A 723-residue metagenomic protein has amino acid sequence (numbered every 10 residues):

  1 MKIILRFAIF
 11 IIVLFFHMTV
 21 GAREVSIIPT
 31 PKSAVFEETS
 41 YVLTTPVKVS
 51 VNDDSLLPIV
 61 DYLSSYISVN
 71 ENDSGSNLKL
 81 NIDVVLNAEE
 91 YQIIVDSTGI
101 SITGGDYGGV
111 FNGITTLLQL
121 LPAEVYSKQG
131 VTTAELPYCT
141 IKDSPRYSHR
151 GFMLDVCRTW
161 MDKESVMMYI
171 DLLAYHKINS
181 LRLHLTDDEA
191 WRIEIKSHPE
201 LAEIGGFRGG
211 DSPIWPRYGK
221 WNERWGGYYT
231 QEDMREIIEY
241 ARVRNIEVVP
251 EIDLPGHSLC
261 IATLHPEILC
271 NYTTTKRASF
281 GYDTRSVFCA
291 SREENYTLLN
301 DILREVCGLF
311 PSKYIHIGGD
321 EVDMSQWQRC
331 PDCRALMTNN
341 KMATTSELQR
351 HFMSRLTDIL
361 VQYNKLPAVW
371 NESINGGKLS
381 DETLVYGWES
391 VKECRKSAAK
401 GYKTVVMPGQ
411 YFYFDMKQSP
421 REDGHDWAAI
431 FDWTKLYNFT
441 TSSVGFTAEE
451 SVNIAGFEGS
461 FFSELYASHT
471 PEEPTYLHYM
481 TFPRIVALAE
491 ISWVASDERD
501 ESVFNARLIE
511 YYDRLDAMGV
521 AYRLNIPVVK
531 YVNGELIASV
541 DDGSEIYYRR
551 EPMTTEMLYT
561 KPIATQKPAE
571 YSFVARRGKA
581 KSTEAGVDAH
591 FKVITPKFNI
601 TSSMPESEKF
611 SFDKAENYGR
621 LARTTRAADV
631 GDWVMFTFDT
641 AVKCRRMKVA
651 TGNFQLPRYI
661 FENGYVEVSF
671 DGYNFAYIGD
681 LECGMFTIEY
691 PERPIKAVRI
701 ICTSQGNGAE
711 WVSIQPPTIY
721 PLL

Functional and structural regions predicted by a protein language model:
M1-S26: Bacterial Sec-dependent N-terminal signal peptides
G21-S148, P367-I374, T470, D513-A517 (+1 more regions): Acidic, contiguous N-terminal accessory segments
A22, S50, N505-F636, K643 (+2 more regions): Short, compositionally stereotyped local motifs that mark structural "simplifiers"
L86, E90-T297, D301-Y314, R355 (+2 more regions): Feature activates predominantly on carbohydrate-active enzymes
D106, A575-K579, S704-G706: Surface-exposed loop/turn motifs at beta-strand-loop junctions within extracellular Ig-like and Fibronectin type III
I261, P266, S279, R285-E382 (+1 more regions): Active-site neighborhood of glycoside hydrolase catalytic domains
P367-E372, L379-T383, E389-D541: Flexible, acidic glycine-rich loops studded with aromatic residues
G619-Y677, E682-L723: Aromatic, loop-rich ligand-recognition surfaces of beta-strand-rich domains
